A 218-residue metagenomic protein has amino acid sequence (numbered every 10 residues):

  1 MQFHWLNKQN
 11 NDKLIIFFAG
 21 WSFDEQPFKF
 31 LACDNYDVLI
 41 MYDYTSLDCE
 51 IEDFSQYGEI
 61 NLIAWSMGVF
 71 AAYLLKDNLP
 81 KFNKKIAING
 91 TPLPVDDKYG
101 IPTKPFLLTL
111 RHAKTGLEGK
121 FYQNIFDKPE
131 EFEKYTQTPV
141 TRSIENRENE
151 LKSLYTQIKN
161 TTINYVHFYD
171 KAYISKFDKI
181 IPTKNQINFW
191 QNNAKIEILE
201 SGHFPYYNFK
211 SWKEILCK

Functional and structural regions predicted by a protein language model:
M1-D48: Conserved HGGG/HGGXW glycine-rich cap/lid loop of the alpha/beta-hydrolase fold
K29-F30, F168, P182-Q191, K210: Short alpha-helix in the alpha/beta-hydrolase fold that links the catalytic acid
I63-A72: Gly/Ala-rich beta-loop-alpha elbow adjacent to hydrolase catalytic centers
P80-H112, R147-I158, F209, K213: Flexible "cap/lid" loop of the alpha/beta hydrolase fold
P94-Q137: Helix-rich cap/lid subdomain of alpha/beta-hydrolase
K134-H167: Hydrophobic, aromatic-rich cap/lid helix
A172-I174, D178: Short beta-strand/loop motif that positions the catalytic acidic residue of the alpha/beta-hydrolase fold
I180, I198-L216: Catalytic histidine-centered segment of alpha/beta-hydrolase-like enzymes
